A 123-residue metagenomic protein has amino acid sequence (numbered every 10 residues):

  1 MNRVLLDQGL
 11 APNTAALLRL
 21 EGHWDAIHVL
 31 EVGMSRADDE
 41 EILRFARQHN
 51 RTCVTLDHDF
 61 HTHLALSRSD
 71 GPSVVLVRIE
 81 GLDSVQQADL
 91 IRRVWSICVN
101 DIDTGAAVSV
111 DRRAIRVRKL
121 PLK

Functional and structural regions predicted by a protein language model:
N2-T52: N-terminal first-folded block
L18-E21, E41-L43, S67-D70, L90 (+1 more regions): Short, glycine/charged-enriched secondary-structure capping and boundary segments
R47-A65: Acidic, metal-binding active-site segment of PIN/NYN-like and related structure-specific nucleases
H61-V94: Mid-chain, well-packed structural core segment of small domains
I97-K123: Charged phosphate-binding loop/patch that engages nucleotide di/tri-phosphates or the phosphate backbone of nucleic
